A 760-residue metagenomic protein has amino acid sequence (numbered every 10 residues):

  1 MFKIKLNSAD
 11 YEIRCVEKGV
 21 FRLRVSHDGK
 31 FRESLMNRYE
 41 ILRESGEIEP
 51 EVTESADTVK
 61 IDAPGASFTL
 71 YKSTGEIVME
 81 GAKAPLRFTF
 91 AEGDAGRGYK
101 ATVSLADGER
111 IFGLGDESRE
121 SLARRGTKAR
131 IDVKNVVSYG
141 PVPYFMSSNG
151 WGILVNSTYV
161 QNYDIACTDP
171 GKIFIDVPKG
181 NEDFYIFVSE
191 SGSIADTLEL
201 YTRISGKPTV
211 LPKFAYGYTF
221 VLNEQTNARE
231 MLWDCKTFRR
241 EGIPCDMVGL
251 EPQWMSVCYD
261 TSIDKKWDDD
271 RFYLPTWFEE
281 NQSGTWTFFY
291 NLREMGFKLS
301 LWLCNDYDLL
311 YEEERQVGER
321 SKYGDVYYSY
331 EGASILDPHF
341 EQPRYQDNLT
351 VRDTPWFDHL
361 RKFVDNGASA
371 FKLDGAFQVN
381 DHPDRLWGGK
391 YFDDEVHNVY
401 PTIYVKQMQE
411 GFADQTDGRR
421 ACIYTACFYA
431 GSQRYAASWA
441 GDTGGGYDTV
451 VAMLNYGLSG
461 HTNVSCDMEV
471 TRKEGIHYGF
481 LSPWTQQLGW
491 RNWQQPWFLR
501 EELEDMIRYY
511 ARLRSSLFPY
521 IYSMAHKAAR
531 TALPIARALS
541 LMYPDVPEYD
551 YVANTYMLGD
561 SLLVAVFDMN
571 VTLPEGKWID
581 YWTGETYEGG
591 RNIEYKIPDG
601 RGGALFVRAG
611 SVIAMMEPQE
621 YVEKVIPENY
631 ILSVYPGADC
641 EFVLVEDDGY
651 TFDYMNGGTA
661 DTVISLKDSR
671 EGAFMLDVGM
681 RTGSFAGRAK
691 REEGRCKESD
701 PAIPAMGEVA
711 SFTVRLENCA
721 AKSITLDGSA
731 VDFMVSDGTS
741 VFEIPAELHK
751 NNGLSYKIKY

Functional and structural regions predicted by a protein language model:
K3-L6, C15, P50-P212, V221-E224 (+5 more regions): Catalytic and substrate-binding clefts that recognize carbohydrates or anionic sugar/phosphate headgroups
I13, L23-V25, I61-F68, L563-A565 (+1 more regions): Short, well-ordered beta-strand segments enriched in hydrophobic/aromatic residues
I13, Y144, F238, L292 (+5 more regions): Conserved, mostly hydrophobic/aromatic
C15-G19, H27, D668-R670: Residue-level recognition of beta-strand termini and adjacent short loop/turns
E33-E49, D580-G600, S723-A746: Solvent-exposed beta-strand/loop surfaces of large extracellular or lumenal domains
P244-A511, M542-P544, G559: Aromatic- and carboxylate-enriched substrate-binding clefts and catalytic-loop regions of carbohydrate-active enzymes
E410-G411, Q415-A421, F428-G441, A452 (+3 more regions): Catalytic core of carbohydrate-active enzymes
E747-Y760: Surface-exposed interaction regions enriched in Ser/Thr/Asp/Glu that occur as long low-complexity tracts or repetitive
